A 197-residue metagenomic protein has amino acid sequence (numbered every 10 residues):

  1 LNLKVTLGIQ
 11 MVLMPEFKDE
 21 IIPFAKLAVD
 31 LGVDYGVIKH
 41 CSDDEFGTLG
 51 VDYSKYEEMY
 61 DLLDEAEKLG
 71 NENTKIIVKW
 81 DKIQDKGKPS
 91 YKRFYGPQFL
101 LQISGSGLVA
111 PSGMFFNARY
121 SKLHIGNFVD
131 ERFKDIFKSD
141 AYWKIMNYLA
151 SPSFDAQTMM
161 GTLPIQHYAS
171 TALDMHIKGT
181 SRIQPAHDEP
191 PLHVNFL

Functional and structural regions predicted by a protein language model:
L1-E131: Radical SAM enzyme [4Fe-4S]-AdoMet core and its adjacent flexible, acidic and glycine-rich loops/tails across
M114-L197: Flexible mid-to-C-terminal extensions adjoining Fe-S/redox cofactors in radical SAM and related proteins
